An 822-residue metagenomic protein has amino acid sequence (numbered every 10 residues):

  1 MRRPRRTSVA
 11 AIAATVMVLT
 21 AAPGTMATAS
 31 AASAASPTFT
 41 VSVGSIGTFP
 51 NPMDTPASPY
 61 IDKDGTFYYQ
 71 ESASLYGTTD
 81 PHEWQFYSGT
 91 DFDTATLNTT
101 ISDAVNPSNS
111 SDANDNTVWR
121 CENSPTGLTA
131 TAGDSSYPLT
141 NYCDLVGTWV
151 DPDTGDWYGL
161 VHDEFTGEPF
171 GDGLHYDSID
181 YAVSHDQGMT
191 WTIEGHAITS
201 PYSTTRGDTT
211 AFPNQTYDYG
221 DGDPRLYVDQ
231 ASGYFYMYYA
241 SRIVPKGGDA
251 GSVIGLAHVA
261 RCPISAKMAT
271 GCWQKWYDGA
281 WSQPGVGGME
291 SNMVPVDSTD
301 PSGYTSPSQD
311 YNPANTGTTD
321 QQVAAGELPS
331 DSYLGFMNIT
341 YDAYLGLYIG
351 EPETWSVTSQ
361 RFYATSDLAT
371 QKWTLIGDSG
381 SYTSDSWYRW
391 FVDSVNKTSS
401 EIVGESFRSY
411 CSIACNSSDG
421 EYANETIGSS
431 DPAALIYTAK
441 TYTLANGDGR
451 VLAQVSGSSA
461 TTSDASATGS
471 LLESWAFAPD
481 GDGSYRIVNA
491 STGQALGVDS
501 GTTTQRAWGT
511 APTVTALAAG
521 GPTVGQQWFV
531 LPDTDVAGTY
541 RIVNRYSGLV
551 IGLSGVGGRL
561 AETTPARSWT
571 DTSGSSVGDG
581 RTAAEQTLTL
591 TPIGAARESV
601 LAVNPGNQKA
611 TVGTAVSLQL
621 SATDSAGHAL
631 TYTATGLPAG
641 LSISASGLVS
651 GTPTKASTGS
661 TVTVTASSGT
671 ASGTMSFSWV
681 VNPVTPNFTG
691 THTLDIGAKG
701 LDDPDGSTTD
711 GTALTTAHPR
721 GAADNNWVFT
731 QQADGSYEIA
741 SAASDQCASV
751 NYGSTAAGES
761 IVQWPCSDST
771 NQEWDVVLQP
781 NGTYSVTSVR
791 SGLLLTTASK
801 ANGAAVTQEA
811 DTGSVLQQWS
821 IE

Functional and structural regions predicted by a protein language model:
M1-S33: Secretory targeting and sorting signals
A35-N141, V150-W157, V161-T210, Q230-G233 (+3 more regions): Beta-rich carbohydrate-recognition and catalytic domains
A434-R597, P683-E822: Lectin-like carbohydrate-binding module/patch detector with strong preference for beta-trefoil
R597-P605: Proline-enriched interdomain boundary motifs that mark the N-terminal boundary and often initiate the first structured
V616-D624, V662-V664: Core beta-strand segments of extracellular beta-sandwich domains
T623-T631: Extracellular acidic loop/turn motifs
A639-T654: Strand-loop-strand motifs at the edges of beta-sheets in extracellular beta-sandwich domains
S672-N682: C-terminal edge beta-strand
